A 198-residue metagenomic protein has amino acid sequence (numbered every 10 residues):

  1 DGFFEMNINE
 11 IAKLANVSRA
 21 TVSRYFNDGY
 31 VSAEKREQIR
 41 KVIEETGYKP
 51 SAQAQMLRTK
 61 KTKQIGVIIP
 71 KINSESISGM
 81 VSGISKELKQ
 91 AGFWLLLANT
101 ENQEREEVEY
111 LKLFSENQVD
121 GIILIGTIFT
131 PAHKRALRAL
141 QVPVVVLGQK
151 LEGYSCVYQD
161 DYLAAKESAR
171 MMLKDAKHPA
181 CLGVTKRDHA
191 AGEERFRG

Functional and structural regions predicted by a protein language model:
D1-K63: N-terminal helix-turn-helix DNA-binding module of bacterial transcription factors
D1-M6, E45, K86-A91, A139-V146 (+1 more regions): Bacterial carbohydrate/catabolite-sensing allosteric modules
R36, S78-S82, K134, K166 (+1 more regions): Short, surface-exposed alpha-helical segments at coil->helix boundaries
E44-S82, A91, E101, L113-E116: N-terminal helix-turn-helix/winged-helix DNA-binding helices and compositionally similar short basic alpha-helical
L96-E104: Short beta->alpha junction loops
V108-I125, F129-L163: Short beta-strand-centered segments that line the small-molecule binding cleft or hinge of alpha/beta clamshell
